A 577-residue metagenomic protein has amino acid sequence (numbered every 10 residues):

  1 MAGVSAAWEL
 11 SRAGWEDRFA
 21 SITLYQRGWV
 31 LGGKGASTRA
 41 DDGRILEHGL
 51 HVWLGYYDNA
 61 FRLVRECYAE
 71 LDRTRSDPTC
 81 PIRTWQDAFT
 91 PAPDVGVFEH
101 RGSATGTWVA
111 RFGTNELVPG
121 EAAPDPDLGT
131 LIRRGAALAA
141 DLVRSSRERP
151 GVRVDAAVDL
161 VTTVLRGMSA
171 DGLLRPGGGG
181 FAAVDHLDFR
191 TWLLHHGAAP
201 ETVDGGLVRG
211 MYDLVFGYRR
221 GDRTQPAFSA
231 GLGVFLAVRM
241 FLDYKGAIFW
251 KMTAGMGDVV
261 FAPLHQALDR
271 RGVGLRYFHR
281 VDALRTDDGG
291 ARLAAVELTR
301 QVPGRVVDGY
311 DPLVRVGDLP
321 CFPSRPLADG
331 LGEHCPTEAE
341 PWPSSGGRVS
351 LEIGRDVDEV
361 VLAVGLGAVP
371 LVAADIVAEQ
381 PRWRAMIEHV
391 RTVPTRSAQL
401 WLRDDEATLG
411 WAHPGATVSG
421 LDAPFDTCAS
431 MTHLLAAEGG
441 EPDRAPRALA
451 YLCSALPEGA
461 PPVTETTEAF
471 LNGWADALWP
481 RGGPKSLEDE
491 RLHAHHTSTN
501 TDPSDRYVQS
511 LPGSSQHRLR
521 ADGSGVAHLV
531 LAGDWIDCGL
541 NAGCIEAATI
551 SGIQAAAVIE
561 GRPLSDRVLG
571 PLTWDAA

Functional and structural regions predicted by a protein language model:
G3: N-terminal Rossmann-fold NAD(P) dinucleotide-binding loop
A6-A20, A267-V273: A short, Lys/Arg-enriched amphipathic alpha-helix followed by its capping loop at the start of a domain
S11-A40: Glycine-rich FAD pyrophosphate-binding loop
G33-S37, R223, A227, L371-I376 (+1 more regions): Short, solvent-exposed loop/turn and secondary-structure capping segments
D42-V152: Dinucleotide-binding Rossmann-like beta1-alpha1 core, especially the glycine-rich loop that anchors the ADP
R73-A88, Y277-F278, L564-W574: Short, glycine/acidic-rich hinge or "gate" loops at secondary-structure transitions that mediate conformational
R147-G347, E352: Active-site/ligand-binding neighborhood in enzyme catalytic cores
P176-G178, V184, F235-Q266, H279 (+9 more regions): C-terminal segments that line or cap access tunnels to active or ligand-binding sites in enzymes and enzyme-associated
